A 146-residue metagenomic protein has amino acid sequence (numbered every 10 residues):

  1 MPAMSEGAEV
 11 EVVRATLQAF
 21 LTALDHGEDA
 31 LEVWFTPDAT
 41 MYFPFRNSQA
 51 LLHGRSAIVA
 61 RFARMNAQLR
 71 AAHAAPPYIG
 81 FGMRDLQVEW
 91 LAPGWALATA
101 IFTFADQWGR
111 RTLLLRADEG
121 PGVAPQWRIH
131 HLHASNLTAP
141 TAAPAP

Functional and structural regions predicted by a protein language model:
M1-P37, P140-P146: Short, low-complexity N-terminal intrinsically disordered segments enriched in polar/charged residues
A15-T16, M83, R110: Short, conserved clusters of charged catalytic residues that mark active-site and nucleotide-handling motifs
A19, F45-Q49, T103: Short histidine/acidic/glycine/proline-rich micro-motifs that form metal- and phosphate-coordinating active-site loops
D29-L91: A solvent-exposed, acidic/Ser-Thr-rich amphipathic alpha-helical stretch
A39, A100, L113: Conserved GNAT-family N-acetyltransferase fold
G80, G94-A96, Q107: Residue-level preference for beta-strand/loop junctions
L97, W108-P144: Short beta-strand edge/turn micro-motifs at domain boundaries
A98-F104: Short beta-strand segments that buttress and anchor functional surface loops
